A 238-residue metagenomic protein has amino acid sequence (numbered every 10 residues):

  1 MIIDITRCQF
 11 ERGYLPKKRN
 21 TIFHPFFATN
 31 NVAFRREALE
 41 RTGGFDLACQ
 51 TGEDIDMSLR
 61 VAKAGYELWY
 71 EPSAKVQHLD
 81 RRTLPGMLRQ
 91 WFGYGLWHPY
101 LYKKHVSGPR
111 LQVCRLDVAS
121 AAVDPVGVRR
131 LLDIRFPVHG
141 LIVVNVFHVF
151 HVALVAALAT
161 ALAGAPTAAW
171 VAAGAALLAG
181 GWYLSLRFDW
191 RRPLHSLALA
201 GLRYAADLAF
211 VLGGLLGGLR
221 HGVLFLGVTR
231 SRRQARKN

Functional and structural regions predicted by a protein language model:
M1-R7: Conserved catalytic core of nucleotide-sugar-dependent glycosyltransferases
Y14-A33, E37-R41, C49-Q50, D56: A recurrent flexible, glycine/aromatic-enriched loop bordering the glycosyltransferase active site that acts as
G44: Interdomain coupling helix/linker and adjacent catalytic-core signature of nucleotidyl signaling output domains
L47-C49, I55-Q77, Y100: Catalytic donor-sugar/metal-binding loop of nucleotide-sugar-dependent glycosyltransferases
K63, G164-A168, N238: Soluble, non-transmembrane catalytic domains of enzymes that act on hydrophobic metabolites at membranes
L68-H221, T229-R230: Active-site-adjacent helix/loop segment of glycosyltransferases that harbors family-specific signature motifs
R230-N238: Short, intrinsically disordered terminal tails adjacent to the first/last structured region
